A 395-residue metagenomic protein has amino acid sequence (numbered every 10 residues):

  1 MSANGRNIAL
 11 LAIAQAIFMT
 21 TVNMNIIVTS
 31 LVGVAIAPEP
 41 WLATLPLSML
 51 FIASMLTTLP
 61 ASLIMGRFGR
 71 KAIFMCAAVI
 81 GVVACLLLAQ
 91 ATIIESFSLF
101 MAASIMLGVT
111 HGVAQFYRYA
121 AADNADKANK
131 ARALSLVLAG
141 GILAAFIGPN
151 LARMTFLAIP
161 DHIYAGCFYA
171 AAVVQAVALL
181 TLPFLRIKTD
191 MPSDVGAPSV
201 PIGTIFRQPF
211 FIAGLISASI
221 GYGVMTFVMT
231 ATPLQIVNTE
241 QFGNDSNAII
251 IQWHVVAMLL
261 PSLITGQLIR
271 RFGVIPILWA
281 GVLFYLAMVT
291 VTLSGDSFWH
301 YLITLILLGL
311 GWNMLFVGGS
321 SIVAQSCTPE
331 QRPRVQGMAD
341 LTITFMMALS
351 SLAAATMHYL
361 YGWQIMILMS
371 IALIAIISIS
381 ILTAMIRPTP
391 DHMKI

Functional and structural regions predicted by a protein language model:
M1-G5, I187-L215: Juxtamembrane intracellular "pre-TM" segments in multi-pass secondary transporters
V28-P40, T230-S246, I250: Short amphipathic helix-loop junctions that connect adjacent transmembrane helices in Major Facilitator Superfamily/SLC
T29, H111-A125, M314-C327: Intracellular juxtamembrane helix-capping segments at the cytosolic ends of symmetry-related transmembrane helices
T57-R70, F156, L260-V274, H358: Helix-to-loop junctions at the C-terminal end of transmembrane segments in multipass secondary transporters
V79-I94, F284-D296: C-terminal ends and interior cores of transmembrane alpha-helices in multi-pass membrane transporters/permeases
I94, L99, K127, L136-P183: Helix-loop-helix hairpin linking two adjacent transmembrane segments in secondary transporters
M101-A139: Cytoplasmic helix-loop-helix junction between adjacent transmembrane helices in 12-TM secondary transporters
A172-P192, S380-M385: C-terminal membrane-cytosol helix-exit motif in multi-pass small-molecule transporters
